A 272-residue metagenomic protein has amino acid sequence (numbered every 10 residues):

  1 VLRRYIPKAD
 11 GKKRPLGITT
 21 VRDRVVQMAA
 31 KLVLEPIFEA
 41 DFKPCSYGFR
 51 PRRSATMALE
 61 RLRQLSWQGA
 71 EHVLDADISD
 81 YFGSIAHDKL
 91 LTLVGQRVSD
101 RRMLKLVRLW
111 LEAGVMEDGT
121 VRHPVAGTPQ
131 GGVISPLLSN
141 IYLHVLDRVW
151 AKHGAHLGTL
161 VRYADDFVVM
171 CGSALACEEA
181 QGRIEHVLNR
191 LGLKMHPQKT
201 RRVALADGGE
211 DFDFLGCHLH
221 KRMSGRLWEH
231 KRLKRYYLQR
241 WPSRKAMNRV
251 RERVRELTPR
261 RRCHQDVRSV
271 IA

Functional and structural regions predicted by a protein language model:
V1-A272: Non-catalytic terminal/accessory segments
